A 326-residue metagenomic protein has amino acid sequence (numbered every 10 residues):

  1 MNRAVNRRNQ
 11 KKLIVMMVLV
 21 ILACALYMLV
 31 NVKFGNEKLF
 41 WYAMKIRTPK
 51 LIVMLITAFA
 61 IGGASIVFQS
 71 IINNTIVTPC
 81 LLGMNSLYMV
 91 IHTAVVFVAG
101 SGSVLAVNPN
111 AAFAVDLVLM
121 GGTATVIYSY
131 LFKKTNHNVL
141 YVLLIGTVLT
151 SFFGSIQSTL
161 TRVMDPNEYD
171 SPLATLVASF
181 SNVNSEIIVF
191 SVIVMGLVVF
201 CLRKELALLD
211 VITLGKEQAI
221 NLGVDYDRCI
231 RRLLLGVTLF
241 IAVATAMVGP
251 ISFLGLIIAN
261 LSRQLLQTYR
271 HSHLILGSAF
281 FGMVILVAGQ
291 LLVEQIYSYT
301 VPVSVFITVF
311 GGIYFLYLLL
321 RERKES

Functional and structural regions predicted by a protein language model:
M1-S326: Alpha-helical transmembrane segments in inner-membrane proteins
